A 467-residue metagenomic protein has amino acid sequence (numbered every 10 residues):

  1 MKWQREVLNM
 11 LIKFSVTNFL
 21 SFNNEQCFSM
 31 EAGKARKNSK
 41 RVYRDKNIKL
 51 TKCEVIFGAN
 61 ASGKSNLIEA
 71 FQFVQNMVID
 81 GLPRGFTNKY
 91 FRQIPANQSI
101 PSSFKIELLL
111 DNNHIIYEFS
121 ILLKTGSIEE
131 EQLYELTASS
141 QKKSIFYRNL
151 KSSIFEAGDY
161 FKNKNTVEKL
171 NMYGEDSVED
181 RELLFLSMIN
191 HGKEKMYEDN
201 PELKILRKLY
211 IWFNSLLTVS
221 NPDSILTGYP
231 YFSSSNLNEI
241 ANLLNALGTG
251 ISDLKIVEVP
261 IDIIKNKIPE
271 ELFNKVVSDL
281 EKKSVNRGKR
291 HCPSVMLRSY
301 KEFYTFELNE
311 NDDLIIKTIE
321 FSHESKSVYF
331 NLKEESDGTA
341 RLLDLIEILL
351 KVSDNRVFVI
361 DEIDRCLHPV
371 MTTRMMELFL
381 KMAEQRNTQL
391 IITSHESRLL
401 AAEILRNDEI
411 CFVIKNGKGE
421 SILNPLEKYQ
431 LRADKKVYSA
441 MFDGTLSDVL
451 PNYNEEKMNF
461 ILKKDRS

Functional and structural regions predicted by a protein language model:
M1-I79, D313-E455, I461-S467: Switch/communication elements of ASCE P-loop NTPase nucleotide-binding domains
N9, N23, S99-P101, N112-I115 (+4 more regions): Coil-to-beta-strand transition motifs
Y43-L50, E54-V55, A59, I68-G126: Conserved P-loop NTP-binding catalytic core
F86-Y90, R298-F303, S394-S397: Short Pro/Gly-enriched beta-strand edge/turn motifs at strand-loop
P95-F161, V413, P425-D434, A440: P-loop NTPase motor core
K105, I116-E118, G250-E258, V359 (+1 more regions): A structural signal for short, well-ordered beta-strand segments and their strand-loop junctions that often border
S120-V276: Electropositive, glycine-dotted interaction segments that contact anionic polymers or phosphate-rich ligands
P222-E334, E456, F460-L462, R466-S467: Extended helical coiled-coil dimerization/tether regions that scaffold and oligomerize large DNA-maintenance assemblies
